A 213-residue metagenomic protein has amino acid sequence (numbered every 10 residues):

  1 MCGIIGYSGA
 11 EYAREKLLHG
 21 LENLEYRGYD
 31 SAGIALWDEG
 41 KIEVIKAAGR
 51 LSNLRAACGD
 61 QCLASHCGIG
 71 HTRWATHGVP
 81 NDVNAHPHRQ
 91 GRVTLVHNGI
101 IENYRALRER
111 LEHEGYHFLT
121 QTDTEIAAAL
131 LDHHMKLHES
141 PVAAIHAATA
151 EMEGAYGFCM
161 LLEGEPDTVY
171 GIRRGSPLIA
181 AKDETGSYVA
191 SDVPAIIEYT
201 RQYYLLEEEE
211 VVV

Functional and structural regions predicted by a protein language model:
M1-V213: Conserved short alpha-helical segments that host acidic/polar catalytic motifs at enzyme active sites
